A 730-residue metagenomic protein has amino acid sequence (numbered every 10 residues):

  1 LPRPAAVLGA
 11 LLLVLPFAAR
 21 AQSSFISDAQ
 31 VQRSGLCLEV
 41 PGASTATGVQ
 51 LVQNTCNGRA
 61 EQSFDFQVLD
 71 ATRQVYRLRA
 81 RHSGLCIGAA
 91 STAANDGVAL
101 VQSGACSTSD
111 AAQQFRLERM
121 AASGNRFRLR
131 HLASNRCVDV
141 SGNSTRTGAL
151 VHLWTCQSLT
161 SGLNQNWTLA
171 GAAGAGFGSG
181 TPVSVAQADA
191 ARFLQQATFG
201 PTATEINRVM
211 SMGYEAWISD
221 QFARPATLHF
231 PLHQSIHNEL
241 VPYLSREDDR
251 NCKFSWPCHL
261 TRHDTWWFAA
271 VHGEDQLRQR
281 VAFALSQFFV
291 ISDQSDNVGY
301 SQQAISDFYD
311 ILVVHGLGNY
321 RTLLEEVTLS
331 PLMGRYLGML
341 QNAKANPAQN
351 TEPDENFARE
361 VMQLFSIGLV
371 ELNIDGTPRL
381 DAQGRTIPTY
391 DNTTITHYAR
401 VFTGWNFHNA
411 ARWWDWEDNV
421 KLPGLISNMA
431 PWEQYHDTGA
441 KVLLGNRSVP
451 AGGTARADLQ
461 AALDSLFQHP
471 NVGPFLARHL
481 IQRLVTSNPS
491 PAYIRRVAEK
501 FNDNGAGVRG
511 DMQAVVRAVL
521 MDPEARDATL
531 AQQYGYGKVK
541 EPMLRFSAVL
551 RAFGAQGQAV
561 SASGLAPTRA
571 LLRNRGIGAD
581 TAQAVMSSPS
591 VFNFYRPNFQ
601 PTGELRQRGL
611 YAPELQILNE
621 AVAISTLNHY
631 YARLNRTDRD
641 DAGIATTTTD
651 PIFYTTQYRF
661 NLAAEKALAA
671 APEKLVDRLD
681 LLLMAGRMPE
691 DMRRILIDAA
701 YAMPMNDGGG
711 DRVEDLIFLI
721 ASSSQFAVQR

Functional and structural regions predicted by a protein language model:
A6-P16: Bacterial N-terminal signal peptides
F17-A21: Sec/Tat signal peptide C-region and signal peptidase I cleavage site
Q22-A46, S63-N95, S109-T145, T160-F177: Extracellular glycan-recognition/adhesion modules and their associated mucin-like linkers
G42, S91, G142, A197-P201 (+16 more regions): Sec/Tat-exported extracytoplasmic proteins
A191, Q195-T198, F289, H469-G473 (+2 more regions): Flexible, low-complexity segments enriched for small/polar residues
A203-H315: N-terminal accessory alpha/beta regions
M210, R262-W267, Y300-G557: Active-site substrate-binding loop specific to GH73 endo-beta-N-acetylglucosaminidase modules in bacterial autolysins
